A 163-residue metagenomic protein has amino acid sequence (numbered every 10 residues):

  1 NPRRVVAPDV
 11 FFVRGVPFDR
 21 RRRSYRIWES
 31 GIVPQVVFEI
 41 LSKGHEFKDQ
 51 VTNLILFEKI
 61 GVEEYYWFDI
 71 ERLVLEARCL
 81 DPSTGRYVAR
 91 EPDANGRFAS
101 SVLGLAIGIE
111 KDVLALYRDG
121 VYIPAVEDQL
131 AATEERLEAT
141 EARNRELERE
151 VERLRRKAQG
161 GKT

Functional and structural regions predicted by a protein language model:
N1-P8, F12-I60, W67-T163: C-terminal interaction segment
